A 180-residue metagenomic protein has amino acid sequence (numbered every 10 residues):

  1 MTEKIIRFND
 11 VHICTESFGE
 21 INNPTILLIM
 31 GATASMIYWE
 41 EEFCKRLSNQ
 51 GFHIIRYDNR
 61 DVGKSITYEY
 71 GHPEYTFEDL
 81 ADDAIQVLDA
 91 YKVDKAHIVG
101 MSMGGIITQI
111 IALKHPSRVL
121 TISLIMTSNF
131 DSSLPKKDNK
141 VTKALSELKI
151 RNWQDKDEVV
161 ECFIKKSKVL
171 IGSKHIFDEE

Functional and structural regions predicted by a protein language model:
T2-F8: Short acidic-hydrophobic surface loop/beta-edge motif
N9-T67: Conserved HGGG/HGGXW glycine-rich cap/lid loop of the alpha/beta-hydrolase fold
T25, H53, D94-H97, R118-T121: Structural signature of beta-strand start/N-cap positions in the alpha/beta core of ABC transporter nucleotide-binding
V62-V99: Active-site loop/oxyanion-hole signature of alpha/beta-hydrolase fold enzymes
S102: Catalytic nucleophile serine of serine hydrolases, specifically the conserved "nucleophile elbow" pentapeptide
G105-P116, I122: Short glycine-enriched nucleophile-adjacent loop and the immediately C-terminal alpha-helix near the catalytic center
L120-Q154: Flexible "cap/lid" loop of the alpha/beta hydrolase fold
T142-E180: Alpha/beta-hydrolase
